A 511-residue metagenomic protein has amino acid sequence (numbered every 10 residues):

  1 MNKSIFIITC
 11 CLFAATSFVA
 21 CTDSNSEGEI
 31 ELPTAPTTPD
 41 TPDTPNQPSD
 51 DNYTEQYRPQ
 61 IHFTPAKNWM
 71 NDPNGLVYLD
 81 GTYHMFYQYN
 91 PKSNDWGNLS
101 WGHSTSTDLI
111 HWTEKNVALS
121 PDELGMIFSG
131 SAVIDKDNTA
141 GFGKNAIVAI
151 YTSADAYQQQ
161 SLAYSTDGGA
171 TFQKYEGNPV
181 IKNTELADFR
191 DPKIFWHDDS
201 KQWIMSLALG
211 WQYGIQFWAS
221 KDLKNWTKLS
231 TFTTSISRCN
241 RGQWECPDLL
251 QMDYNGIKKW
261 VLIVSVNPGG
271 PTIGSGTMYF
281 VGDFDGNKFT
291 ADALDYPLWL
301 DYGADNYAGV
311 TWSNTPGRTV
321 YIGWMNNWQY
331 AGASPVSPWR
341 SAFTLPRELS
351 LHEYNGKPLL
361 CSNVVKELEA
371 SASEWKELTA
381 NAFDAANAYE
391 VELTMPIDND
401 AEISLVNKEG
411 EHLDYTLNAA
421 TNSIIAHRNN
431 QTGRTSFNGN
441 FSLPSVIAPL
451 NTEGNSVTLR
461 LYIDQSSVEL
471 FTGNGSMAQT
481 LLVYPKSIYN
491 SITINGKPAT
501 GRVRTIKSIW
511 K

Functional and structural regions predicted by a protein language model:
M1-I7: Bacterial N-terminal signal peptides that target proteins for export
S4, I30-L32, V391-L393: Intrinsic disorder/low-complexity segments enriched in polar/small residues
L12-F13: Sec-dependent N-terminal signal peptides of Gram-positive bacterial secreted proteins and lipoproteins
S17-A20: C-terminal motif of bacterial Sec signal peptides marking the signal peptidase cleavage site
T22-D191, W196-N240, D253-Y302, M325-K376 (+3 more regions): Beta-rich carbohydrate-recognition and catalytic domains
N255, D283-Y296, L300-K511: Beta-rich accessory regions
